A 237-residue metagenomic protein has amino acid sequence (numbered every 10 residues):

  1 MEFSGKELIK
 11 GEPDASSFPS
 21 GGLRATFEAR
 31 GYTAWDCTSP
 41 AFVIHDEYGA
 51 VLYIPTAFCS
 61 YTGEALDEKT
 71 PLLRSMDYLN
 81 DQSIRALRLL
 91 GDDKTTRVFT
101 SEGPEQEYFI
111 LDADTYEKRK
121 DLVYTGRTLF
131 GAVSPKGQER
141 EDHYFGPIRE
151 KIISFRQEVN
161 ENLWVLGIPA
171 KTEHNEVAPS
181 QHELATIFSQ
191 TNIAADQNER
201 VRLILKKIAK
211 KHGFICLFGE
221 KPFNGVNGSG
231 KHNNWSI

Functional and structural regions predicted by a protein language model:
M1-I237: Glycine-rich, acidic/polar active-site loops that bind/position phosphate-bearing ligands
